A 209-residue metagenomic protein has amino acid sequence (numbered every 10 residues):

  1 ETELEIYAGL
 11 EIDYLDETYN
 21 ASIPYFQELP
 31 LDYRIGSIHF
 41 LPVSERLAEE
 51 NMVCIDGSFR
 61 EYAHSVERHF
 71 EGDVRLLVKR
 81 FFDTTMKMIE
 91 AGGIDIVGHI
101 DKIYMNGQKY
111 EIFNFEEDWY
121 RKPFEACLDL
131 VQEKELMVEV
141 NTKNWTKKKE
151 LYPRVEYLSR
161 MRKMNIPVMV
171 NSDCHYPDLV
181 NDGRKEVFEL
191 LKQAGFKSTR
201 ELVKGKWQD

Functional and structural regions predicted by a protein language model:
E1-E133: Extended substrate/RNA-proximal surfaces in nucleic-acid metabolism proteins
Y110-D209: Charged catalytic cores and adjacent phosphate/nucleic-acid-binding surfaces used for phosphate/nucleic-acid chemistry
